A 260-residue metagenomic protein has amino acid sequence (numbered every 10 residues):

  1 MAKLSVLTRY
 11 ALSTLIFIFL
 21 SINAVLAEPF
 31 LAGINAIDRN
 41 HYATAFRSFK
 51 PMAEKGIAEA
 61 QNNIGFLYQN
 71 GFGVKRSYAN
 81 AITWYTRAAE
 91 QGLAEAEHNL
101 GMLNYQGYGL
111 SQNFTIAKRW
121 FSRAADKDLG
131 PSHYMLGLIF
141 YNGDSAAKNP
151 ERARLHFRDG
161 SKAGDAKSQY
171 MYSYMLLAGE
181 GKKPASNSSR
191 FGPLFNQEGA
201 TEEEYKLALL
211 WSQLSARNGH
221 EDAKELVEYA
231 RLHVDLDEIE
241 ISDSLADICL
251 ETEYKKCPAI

Functional and structural regions predicted by a protein language model:
Y10-S21: Bacterial N-terminal signal peptides
N23-E54, E59-N62, P258-I260: N-terminal leader/linker segments that initiate helical-solenoid repeat arrays
P29-A36, M52, N63-N70, N99-Q106 (+4 more regions): Hydrophobic face of amphipathic alpha-helices that form TPR/SEL1-like repeat modules and related alpha-solenoid
E54-I57, N70-F72, S77, E90-L93 (+10 more regions): Short helix-capping/linker turns of helical repeat alpha-solenoids
L155, A200-D222, E228, S244-L250: TPR/TPR-like (Sel1-like) alpha-helical repeat modules
N196, E221-I260: Terminal, low-structured helical/coil segments at or just beyond the last alpha-helical repeat
